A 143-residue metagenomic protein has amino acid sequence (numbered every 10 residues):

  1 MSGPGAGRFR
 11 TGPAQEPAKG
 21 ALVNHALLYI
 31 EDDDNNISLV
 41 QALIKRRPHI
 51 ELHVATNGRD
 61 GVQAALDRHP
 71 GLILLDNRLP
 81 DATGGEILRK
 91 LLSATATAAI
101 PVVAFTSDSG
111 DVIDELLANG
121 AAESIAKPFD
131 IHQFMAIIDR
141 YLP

Functional and structural regions predicted by a protein language model:
E31: Conserved acidic carboxylate
D34-H53: Two-component/phosphorelay signaling modules centered on CheY-like receiver
Q41, E86, D108-I125, A136: Alpha4 helix (beta4-alpha4-beta5 surface) of REC/receiver domains from two-component response regulators
N57-D60, T83-R89: Acidic catalytic/metal-coordinating carboxylates
D76: Active-site residues of response regulator receiver
P80-D81, A98: The feature encodes the CheY-like receiver
V103-F105: Hydrophobic/aromatic residues positioned on beta-strands within the core alpha/beta folds
F129-I138: C-terminal output helix
